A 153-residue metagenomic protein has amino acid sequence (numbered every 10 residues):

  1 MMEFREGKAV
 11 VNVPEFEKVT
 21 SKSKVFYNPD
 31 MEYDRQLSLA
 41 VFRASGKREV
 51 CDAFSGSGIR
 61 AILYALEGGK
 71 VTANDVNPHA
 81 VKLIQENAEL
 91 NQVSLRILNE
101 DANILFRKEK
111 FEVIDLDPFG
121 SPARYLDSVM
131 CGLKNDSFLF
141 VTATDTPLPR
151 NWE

Functional and structural regions predicted by a protein language model:
M1-E153: SAM-dependent transferase fold signal centered on methyltransferase-like domains, encompassing both Class I
